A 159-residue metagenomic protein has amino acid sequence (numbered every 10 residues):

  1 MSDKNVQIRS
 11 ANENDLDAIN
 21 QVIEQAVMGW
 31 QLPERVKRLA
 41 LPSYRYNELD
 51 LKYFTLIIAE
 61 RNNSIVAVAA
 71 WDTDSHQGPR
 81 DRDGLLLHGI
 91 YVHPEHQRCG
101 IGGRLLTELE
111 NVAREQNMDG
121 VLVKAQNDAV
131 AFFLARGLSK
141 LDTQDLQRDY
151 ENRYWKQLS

Functional and structural regions predicted by a protein language model:
M1-N14, L158-S159: Conserved N-terminal entry element of GNAT/NAT acetyltransferase domains
E13-N14, N20-G89, H93, L106-E108: Acetyl-CoA-dependent GNAT
K37, N127-D128, Q147: Conserved beta-strand edge residues that scaffold enzyme active sites
V92, R98-N111, A135: Conserved acetyl-CoA-binding loop-helix of GNAT-fold acetyltransferases
A113-Q126: Conserved GNAT acetyl-CoA-binding A-motif
L122-K124, S139-K156: Conserved catalytic-core motifs of GNAT/GCN5-like acyltransferases
F132-F133, L138: Conserved hydrophobic/aromatic "anchor" residues that stabilize well-ordered secondary structure elements
